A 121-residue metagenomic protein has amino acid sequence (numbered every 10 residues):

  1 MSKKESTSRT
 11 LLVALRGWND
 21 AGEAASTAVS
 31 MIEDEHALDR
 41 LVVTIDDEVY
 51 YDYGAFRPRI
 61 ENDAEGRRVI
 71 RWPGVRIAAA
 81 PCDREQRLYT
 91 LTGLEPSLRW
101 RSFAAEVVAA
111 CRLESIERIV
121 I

Functional and structural regions predicted by a protein language model:
M1-S2, A109: Short, flexible, glycine/charge-rich loop motifs used to bind or transfer phosphoryl groups or to couple energy/partner
S2-E95: N-terminal short beta-loop-beta anion/metal-coordinating cradle
Q86, L94-I121: Internal, conserved structured core segments that host functional sites
